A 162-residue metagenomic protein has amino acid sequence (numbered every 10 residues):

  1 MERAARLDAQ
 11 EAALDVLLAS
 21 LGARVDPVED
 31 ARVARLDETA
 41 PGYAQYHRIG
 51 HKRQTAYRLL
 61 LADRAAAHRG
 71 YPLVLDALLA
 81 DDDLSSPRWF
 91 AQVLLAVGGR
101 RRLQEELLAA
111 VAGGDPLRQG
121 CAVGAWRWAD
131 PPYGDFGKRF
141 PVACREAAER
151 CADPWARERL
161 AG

Functional and structural regions predicted by a protein language model:
M1-A19: Extended alpha-solenoid helical-repeat scaffolds
M1-A5, Y43-A66, S86-G98, G120-G134 (+1 more regions): Structural detector for internal amphipathic alpha-helices that build alpha-solenoid repeat scaffolds
D15-A19, A23-Y43, A65-L79, R100-V111 (+1 more regions): Amphipathic alpha-helical scaffolding segments comprising HEAT/armadillo-like alpha-solenoid repeats
D63, D81-D82, G114, C151-A152: Short coil/turn helix-boundary motifs
P72-V74, L84-Q92, Q104-L108, P116-G120 (+1 more regions): Exposed acidic/polar residues on beta-strands and adjacent loops within beta-sheet cores, strongest in beta-propeller
G113-D115, R127: Amphipathic alpha-helical scaffolding segments
R145-A152, R157: Intrinsically disordered, low-complexity, charge-dense segments enriched in Lys/Arg and Glu/Asp interspersed
